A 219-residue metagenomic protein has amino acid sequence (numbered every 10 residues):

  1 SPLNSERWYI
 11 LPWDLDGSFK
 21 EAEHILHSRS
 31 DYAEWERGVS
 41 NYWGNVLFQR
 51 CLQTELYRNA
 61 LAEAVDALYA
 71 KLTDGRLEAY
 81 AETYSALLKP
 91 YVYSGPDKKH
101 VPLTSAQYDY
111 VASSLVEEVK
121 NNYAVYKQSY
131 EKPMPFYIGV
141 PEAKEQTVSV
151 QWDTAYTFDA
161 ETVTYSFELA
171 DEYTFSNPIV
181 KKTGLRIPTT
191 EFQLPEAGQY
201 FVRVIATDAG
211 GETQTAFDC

Functional and structural regions predicted by a protein language model:
N4-T157, T162: Middle-to-C-terminal accessory/interaction subdomains
D16, E172-P178, A197, A209-G211: Asp-box/BNR beta-propeller loop motif
A155-P178: Solvent-exposed loop/turn segments flanking beta-strands in beta-repeat/beta-sandwich domains
V180-R186: Short beta-strand segments within Ig-like beta-sandwich modules, predominantly Fibronectin type-III
F192-Q199: Surface-exposed, short loops/turns at beta-strand junctions within beta-sandwich domains
A209-C219: Extracellular fibronectin type III
